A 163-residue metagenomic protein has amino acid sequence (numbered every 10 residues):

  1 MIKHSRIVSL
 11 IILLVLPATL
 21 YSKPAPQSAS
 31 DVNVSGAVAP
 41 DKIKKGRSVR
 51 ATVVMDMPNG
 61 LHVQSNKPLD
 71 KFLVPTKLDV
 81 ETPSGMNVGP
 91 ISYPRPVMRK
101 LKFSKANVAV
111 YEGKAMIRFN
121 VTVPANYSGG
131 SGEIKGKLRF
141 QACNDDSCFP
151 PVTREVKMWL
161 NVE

Functional and structural regions predicted by a protein language model:
M1-L10: Bacterial N-terminal signal peptides that target proteins for export
S9-A18: Bacterial N-terminal signal peptides
Y21-E163: Extracellular/lumen-exposed scaffold segments
